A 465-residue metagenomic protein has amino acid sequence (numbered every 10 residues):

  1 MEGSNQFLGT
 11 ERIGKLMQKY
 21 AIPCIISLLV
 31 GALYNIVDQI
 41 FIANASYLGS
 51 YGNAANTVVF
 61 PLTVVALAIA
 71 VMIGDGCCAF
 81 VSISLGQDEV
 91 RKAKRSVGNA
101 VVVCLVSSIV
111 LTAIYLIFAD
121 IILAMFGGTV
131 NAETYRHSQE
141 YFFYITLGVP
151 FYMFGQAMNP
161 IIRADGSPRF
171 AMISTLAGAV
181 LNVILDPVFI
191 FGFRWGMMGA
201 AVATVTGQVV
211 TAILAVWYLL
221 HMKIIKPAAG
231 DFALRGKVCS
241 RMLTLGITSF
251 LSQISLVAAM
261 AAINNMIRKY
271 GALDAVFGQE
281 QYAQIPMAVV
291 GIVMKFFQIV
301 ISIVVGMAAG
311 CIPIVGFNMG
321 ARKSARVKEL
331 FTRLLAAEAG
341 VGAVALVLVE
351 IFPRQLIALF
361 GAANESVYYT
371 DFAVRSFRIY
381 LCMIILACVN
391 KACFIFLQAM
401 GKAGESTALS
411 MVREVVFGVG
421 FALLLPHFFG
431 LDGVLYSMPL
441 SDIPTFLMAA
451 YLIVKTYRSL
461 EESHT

Functional and structural regions predicted by a protein language model:
M1-A21, V81-G148, G192-I247, V315-M383 (+1 more regions): Short alpha-helical transmembrane segments in multi-pass integral membrane proteins
G9-L48, P61-G76, F80, L105-T112 (+4 more regions): N-terminal transmembrane alpha-helices
K19-D38, Y144, G178, G207-T211 (+3 more regions): Transmembrane helical elements of multi-pass membrane transporters/channels
C24, L28, I40, A79 (+15 more regions): Transmembrane alpha-helix boundary and packing residues in multipass membrane permease domains and related
S27, G74, Y144-R163, A171-A179 (+6 more regions): Short runs within selected transmembrane alpha-helices of multi-pass transporters and secretion channels
L29, L33-A54, L123-A132, V188-W195 (+5 more regions): Helix-terminus/linker motif at the lipid-water interface of multi-pass membrane proteins
S50-P61, S138, F142, A201 (+2 more regions): Small-residue hotspots at the loop-to-helix junctions and early N-terminal turns of transmembrane alpha-helices
N53-A113, Y152-A171, M287-V347, I351-P353 (+1 more regions): Small-residue-rich hydrophobic transmembrane alpha-helices
